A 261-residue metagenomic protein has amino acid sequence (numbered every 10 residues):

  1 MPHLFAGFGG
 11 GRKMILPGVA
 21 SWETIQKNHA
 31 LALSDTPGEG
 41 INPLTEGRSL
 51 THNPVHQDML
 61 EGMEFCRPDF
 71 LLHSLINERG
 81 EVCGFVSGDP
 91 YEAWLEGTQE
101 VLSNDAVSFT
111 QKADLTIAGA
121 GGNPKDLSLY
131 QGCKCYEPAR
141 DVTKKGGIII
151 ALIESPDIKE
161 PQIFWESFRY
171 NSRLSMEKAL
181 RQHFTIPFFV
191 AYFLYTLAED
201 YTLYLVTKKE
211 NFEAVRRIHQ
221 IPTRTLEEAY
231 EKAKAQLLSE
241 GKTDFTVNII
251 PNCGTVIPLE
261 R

Functional and structural regions predicted by a protein language model:
M1, G9-G11, A20, C66-F70 (+5 more regions): Short coil/turn connectors at secondary-structure junctions
M1-K112: Conserved, well-structured core segments that form the ligand-binding/active-site neighborhood of functional domains
H3, G122-P124, E210-E213: A short, flexible beta-alpha/helix-coil linker loop
L60-P68, Q99-A106, G121, D141-I148 (+1 more regions): Generic secondary-structure signature for well-ordered alpha-helical cores
H73, I117-G119, I150-E154: Short, conserved beta-strand edge motifs with alternating hydrophobic and charged residues
E78-R79, G122-K125, P156-K159: Short, catalytically relevant binding-site loops at active-site mouths
G121-C133: Short, glycine-rich nucleotide/cofactor-binding loops
G132-R261: C-terminal non-catalytic interaction/assembly regions of soluble proteins
